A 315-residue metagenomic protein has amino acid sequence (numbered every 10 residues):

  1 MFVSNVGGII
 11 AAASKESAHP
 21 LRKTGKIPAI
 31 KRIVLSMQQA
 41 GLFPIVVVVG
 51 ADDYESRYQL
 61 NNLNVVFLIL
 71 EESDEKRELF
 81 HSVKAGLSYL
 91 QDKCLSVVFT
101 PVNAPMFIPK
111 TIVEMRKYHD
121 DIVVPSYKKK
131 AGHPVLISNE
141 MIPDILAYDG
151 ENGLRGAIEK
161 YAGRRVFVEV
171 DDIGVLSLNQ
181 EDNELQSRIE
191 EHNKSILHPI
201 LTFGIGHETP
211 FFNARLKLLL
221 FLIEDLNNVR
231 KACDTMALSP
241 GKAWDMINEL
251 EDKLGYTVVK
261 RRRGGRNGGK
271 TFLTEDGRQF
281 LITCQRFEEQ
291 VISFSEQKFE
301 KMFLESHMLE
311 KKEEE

Functional and structural regions predicted by a protein language model:
F2, D149-P199: Conserved alpha/beta core of the MobA/IspD/sugar-nucleotide pyrophosphorylase nucleotidyltransferase superfamily
F2-D53: N-terminal glycine-rich phosphate-binding loop and ensuing alpha1 helix
E55, N61-S96: Short phosphate-binding loop-to-helix
K93-P105: Short beta-strand-to-loop acidic/aromatic patch adjacent to the donor-nucleotide binding site
F107-K130: Conserved donor-nucleotide/metal-binding helix-loop-beta segment in metal-dependent transferases, i.e., the alpha-helix
L226-A232: Short helix-boundary/capping micro-motifs
R261-R286: Basic, amphipathic "hinge/linker" alpha-helix immediately C-terminal to the N-terminal HTH DNA-binding motif
R278-E315: Helix-turn-helix/homeodomain-like alpha-helical modules used for DNA recognition and transcription-factor dimerization
